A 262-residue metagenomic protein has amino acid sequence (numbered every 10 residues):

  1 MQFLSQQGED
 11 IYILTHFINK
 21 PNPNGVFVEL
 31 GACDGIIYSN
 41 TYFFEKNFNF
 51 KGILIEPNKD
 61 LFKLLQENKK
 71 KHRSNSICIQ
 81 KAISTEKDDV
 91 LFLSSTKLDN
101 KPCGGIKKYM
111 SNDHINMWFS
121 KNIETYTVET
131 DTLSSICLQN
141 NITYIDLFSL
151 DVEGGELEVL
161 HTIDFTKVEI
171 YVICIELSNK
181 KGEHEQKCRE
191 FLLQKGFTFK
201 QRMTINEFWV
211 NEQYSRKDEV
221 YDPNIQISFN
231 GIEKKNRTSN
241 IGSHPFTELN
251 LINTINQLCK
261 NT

Functional and structural regions predicted by a protein language model:
M1-T262: Phosphate/nucleotide-binding beta-alpha loop and adjacent structural elements of enzyme active sites
